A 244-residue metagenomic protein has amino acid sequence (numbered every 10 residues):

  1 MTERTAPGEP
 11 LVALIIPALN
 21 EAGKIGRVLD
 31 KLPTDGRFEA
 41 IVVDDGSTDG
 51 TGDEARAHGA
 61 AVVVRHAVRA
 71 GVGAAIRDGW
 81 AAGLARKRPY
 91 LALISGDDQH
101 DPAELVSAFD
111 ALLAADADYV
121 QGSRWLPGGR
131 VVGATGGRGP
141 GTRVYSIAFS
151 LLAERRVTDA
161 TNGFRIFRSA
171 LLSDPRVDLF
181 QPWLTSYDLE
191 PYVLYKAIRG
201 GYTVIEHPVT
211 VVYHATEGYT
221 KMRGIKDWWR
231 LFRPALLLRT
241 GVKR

Functional and structural regions predicted by a protein language model:
M1-K31: N-proximal low-complexity "stem/linker" segments adjacent to membrane-targeting elements
M1-L11, E154, D178-R244: Hydrophobic helical membrane-anchoring modules
A13-P17, I41, R65: Short hydrophobic beta-strand elements that form part of the catalytic alpha/beta core underpinning NDP-sugar/donor
E21-K24, S47, V72, D101: Donor nucleotide-sugar binding loop of glycosyltransferases
D30-F38: Short, acidic, metal-binding catalytic loop of nucleotide-sugar glycosyltransferases
D44-G52: A conserved acidic beta->alpha catalytic loop
A67-A85, Y90, P102-T185, H214-R223 (+1 more regions): Acceptor/aglycone-binding surface of glycosyltransferases and processive sugar-polymer synthases
